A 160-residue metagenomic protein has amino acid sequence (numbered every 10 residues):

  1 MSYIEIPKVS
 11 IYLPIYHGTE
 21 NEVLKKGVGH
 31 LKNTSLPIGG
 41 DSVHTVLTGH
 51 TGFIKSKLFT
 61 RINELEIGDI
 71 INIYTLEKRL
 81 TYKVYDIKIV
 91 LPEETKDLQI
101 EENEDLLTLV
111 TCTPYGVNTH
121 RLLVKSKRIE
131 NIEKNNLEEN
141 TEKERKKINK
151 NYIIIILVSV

Functional and structural regions predicted by a protein language model:
M1-K150: Solvent-exposed, non-transmembrane regions of membrane-associated and secreted proteins
N151-V160: Selective detector of the "anchor" transmembrane alpha-helix that sits immediately C-terminal
